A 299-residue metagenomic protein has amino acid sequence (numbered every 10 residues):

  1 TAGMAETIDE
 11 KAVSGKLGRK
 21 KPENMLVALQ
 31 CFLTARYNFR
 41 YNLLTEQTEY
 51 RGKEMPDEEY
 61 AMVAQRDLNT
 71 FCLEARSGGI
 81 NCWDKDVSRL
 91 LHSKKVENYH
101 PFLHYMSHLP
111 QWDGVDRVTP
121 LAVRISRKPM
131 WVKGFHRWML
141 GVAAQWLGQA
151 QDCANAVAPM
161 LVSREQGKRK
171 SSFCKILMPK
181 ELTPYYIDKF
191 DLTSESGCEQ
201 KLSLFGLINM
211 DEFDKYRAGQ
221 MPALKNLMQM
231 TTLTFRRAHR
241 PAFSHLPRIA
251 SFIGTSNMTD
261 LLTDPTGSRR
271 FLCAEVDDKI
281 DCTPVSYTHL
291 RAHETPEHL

Functional and structural regions predicted by a protein language model:
T1-D116, S126-K133: N-terminal nucleic-acid engagement/recognition segments and initiation subdomains in replication, restriction
L90-S203: P-loop NTPase catalytic core of nucleic-acid-dependent motor ATPases
C198-L202, R237-T255: AAA+/SF3 P-loop NTPase mechanochemical coupling elements
L207-M228, D264-G267: Conserved AAA+/SF3 P-loop NTPase catalytic/coupling segment centered on the Walker-B
E212, A250, G254-T259, V276-D277: A short beta-strand-to-loop transition that corresponds to the Sensor-1 phosphate-sensing loop of AAA+ P-loop ATPases
P222-P241: Conserved catalytic/switch belt of AAA+ P-loop NTPases
D264-I280: A short helix-turn-beta junction within AAA+ P-loop NTPase domains corresponding to the substrate/partner-engaging
T288-E297: Conserved small/polar residues in nucleotide/adenosyl-binding loops
